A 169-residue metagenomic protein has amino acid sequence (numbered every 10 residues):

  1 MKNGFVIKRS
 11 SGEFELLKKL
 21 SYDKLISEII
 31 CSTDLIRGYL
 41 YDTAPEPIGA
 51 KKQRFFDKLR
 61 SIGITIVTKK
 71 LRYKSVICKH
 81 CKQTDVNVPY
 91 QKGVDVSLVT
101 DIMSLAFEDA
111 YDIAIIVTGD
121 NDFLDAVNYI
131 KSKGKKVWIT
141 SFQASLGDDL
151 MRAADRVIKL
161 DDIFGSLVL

Functional and structural regions predicted by a protein language model:
M1-Y90, K136, S141, S145: Domain-level signal for Mg2+-assisted phosphodiester chemistry and nucleotide/NA-binding surfaces in nucleic-acid
D57-L169: Nuclease catalytic cores that cleave nucleic-acid phosphodiester bonds, predominantly acidic two-metal-ion
